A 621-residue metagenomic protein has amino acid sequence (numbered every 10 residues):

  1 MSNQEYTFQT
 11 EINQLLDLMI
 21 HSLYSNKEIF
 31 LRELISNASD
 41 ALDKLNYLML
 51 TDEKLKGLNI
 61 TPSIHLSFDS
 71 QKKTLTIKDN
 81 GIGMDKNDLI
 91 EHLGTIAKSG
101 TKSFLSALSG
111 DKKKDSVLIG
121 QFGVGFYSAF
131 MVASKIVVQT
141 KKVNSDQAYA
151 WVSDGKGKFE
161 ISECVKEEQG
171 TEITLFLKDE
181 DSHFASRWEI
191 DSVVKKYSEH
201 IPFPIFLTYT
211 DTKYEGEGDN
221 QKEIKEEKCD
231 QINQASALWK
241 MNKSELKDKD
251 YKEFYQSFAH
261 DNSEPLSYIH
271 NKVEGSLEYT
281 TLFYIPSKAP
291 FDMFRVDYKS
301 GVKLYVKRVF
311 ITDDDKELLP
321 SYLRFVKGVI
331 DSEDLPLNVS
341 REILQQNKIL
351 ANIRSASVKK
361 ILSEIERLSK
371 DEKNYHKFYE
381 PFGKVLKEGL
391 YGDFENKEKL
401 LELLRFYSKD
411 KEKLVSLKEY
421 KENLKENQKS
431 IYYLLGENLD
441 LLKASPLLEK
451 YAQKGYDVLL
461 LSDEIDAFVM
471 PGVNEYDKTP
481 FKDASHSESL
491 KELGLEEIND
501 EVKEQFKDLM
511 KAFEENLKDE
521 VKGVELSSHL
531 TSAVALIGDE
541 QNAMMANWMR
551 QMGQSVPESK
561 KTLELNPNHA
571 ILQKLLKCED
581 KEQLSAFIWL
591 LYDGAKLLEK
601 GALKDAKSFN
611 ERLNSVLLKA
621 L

Functional and structural regions predicted by a protein language model:
M1-D179, H183-F184, S192, K425: GHKL (Bergerat-fold) ATPase N-terminal catalytic module, capturing the glycine-rich phosphate-binding loop and acidic
L118, I136-K158, K178-S182, W188-L621: GHKL/Bergerat-fold ATPase module in large chromosome/replication-associated machines
